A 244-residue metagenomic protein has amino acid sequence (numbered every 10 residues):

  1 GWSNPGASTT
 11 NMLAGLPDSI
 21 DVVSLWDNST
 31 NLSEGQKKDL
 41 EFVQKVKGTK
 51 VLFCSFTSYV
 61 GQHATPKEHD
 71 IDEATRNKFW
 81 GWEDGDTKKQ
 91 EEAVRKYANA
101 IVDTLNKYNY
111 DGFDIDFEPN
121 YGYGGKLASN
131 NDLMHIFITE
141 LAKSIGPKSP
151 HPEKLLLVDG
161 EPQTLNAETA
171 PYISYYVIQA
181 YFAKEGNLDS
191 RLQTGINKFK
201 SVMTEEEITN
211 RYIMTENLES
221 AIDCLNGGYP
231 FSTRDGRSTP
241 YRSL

Functional and structural regions predicted by a protein language model:
G1-L244: Secreted glycan hydrolases and related glycan-binding modules that recognize and/or cleave
